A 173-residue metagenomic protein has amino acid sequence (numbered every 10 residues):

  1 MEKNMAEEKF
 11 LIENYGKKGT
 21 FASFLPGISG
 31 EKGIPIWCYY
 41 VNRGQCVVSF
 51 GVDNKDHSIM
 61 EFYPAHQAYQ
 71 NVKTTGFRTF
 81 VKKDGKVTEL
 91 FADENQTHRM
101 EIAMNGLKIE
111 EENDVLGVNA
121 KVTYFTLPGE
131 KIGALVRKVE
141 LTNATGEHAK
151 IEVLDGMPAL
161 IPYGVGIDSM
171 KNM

Functional and structural regions predicted by a protein language model:
M1-M173: Anionic coordination/interaction segments
